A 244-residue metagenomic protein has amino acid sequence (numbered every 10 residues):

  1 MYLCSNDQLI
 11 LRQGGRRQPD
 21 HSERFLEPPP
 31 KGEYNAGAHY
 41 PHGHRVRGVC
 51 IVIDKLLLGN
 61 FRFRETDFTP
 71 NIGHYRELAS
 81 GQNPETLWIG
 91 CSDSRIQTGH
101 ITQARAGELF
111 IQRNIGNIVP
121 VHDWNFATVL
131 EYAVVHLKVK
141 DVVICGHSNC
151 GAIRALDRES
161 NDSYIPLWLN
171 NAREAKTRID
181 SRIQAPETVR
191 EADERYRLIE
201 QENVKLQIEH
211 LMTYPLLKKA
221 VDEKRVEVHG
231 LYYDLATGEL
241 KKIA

Functional and structural regions predicted by a protein language model:
Y2-L9: Extreme N-terminal basic, low-complexity initiation segments that serve as generic localization/processing leaders
L9, P19, R24, P28: Cationic, low-complexity basic patches in intrinsically disordered or flexible, solvent-exposed regions
G14, C91, C150: Functionally engaged cysteine thiol sites
Q18, K31-N35, Y40-I51: Short, Lys/Arg-enriched N-terminal segments with co-localized hydrophobic residues within the first ~10-30 amino acids
V49-P84, G107, G116-K140, G151-A244: Divalent-metal-activated hydrolytic enzyme cores
A79-R95: N-terminal low-complexity or amphipathic/hydrophobic leaders
I89-C91, R113, V143-H147, H229-D234: Short beta-strand segments
R95-Q112: Catalytic core of membrane glycerolipid acyltransferases/transacylases, capturing the structured, soluble-facing
